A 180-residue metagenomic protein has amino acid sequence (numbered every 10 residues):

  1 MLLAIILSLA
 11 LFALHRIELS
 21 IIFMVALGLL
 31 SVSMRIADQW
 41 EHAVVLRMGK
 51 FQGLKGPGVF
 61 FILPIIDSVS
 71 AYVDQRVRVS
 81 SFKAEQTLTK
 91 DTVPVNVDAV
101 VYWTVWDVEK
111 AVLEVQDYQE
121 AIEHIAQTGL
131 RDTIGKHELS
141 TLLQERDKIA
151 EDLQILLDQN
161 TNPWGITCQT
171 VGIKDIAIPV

Functional and structural regions predicted by a protein language model:
M1-V180: N-terminal hydrophobic membrane-entry segments
